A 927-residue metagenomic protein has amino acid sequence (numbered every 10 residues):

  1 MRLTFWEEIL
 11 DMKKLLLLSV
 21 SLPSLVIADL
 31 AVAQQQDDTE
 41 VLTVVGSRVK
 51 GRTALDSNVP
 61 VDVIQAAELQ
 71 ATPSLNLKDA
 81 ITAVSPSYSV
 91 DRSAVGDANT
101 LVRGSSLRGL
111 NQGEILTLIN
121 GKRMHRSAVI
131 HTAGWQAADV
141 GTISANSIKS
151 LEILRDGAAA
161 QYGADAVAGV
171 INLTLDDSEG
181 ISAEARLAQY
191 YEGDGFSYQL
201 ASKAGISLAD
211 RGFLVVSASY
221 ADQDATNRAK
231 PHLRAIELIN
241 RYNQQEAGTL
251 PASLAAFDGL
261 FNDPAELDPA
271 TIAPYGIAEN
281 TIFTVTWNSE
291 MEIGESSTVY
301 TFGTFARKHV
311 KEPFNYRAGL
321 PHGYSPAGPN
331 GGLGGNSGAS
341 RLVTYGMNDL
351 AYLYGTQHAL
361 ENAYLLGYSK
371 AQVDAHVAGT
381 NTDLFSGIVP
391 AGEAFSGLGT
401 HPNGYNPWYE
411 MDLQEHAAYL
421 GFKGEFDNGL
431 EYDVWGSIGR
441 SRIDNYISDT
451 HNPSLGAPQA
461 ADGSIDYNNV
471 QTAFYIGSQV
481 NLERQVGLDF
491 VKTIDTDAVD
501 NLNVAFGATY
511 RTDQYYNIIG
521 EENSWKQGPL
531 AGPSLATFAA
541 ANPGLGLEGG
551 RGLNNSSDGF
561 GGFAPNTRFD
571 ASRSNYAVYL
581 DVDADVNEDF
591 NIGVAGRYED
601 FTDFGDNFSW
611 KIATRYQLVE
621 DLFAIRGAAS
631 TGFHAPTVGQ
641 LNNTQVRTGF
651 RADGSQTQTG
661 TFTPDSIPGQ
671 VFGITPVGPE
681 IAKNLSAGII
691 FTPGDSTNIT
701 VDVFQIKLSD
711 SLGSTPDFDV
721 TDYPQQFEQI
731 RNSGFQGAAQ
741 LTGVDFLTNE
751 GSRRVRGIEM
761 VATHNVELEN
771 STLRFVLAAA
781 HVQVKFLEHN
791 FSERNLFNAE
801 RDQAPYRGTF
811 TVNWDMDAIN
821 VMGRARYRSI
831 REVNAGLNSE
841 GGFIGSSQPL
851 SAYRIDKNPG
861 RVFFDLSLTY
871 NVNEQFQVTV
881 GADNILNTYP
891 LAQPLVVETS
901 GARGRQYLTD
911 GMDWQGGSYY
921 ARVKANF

Functional and structural regions predicted by a protein language model:
V41-T72, N99, S127-T132, E179: N-terminal periplasmic "start-of-domain" segments of outer-membrane beta-barrel proteins
L77-A80, V84, S105-S106, A138-G141 (+2 more regions): N-terminal periplasmic accessory domains that precede and gate Gram-negative outer-membrane beta-barrel machines
T82-R123: Extracytoplasmic beta-strand/coil segments of soluble accessory domains associated with Gram-negative outer-membrane
K122-R155: Short acidic/polar hinge/loop motifs at secondary-structure boundaries that mediate gating or recognition
E192-N403, P407-G421, E425, L866 (+1 more regions): Transmembrane beta-barrel wall of Gram-negative outer-membrane proteins
P407, D427, G436-I438, D444-N591 (+1 more regions): Outer-membrane beta-barrel transmembrane domain signature of Gram-negative proteins, especially the mid-to-C-terminal
F506, D589, N698, V703-L837: Gram-negative outer-membrane beta-barrel transporters
L708-S709, Y827-F843, T869-F927: C-terminal beta-signal and adjacent terminal beta-strands/loops of Gram-negative outer-membrane beta-barrel proteins
